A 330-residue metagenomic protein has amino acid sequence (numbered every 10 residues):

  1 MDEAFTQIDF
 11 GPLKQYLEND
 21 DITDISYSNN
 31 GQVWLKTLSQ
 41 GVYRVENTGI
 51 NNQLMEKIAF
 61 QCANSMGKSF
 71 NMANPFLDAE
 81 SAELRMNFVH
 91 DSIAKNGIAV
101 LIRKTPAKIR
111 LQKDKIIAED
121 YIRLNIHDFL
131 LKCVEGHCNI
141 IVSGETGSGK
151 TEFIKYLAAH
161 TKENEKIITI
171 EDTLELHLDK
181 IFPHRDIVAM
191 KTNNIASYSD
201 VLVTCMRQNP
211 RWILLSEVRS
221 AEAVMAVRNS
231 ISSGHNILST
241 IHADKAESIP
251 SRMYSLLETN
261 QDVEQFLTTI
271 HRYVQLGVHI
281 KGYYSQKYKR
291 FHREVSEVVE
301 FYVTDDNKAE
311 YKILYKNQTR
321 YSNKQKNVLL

Functional and structural regions predicted by a protein language model:
M1-Y16, Q286-L330: NTP-binding/hydrolysis catalytic cores, primarily Walker-type P-loop NTPases
M1-Y43: N-terminal anchoring/assembly modules that precede and organize ATP-driven motor systems
W34-K36, V42-F60, N64-G136: P-loop NTP-binding catalytic core
I140, Y156-T269: Switch/coupling sub-region of P-loop NTPases
V142-G144: Hydrophobic anchor at the beta1->P-loop junction of P-loop NTPases
G147: Walker A (P-loop) phosphate-binding loop of P-loop NTPases
K150: Conserved lysine of the Walker
R228, I270-F291: Helical/strand "switch-coupling" subdomains that flank nucleotide/phosphate-binding cores, especially in P-loop NTPases
